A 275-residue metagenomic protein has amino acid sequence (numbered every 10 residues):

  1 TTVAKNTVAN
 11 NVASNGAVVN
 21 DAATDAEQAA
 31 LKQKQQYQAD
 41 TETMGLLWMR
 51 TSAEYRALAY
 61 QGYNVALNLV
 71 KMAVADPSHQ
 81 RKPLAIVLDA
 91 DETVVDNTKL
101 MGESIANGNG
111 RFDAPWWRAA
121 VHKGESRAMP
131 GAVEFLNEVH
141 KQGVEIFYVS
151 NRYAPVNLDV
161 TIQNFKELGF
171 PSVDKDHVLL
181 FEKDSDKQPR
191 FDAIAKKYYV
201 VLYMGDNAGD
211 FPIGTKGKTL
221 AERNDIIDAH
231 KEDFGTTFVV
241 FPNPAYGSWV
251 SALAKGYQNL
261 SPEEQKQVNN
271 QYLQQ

Functional and structural regions predicted by a protein language model:
T1-L88, A254-Q275: Non-catalytic pre-domain segments flanking phosphatase-related domains
W48-A59, R118-S126, F147-Y153, L179-F181: Second-shell loop/turn segments in exported
K71, A75, L100, N137-E145 (+3 more regions): Sec-exported extracytoplasmic/periplasmic mature domains
V74-A85, I146-N151, V173-H177: Surface-exposed patches in mature extracellular/periplasmic domains of secreted proteins
D76-Q80, V94-S126: Active-site neighborhood of HAD-like aspartate-dependent phosphohydrolases
A85-L88, V95, E145-S150, L179 (+2 more regions): Structural recognition of the beta-strand scaffold that forms the well-ordered cores of secreted hydrolase catalytic
E92, A132-F165, D206: Substrate-recognition element of Asp-dependent hydrolases with the DxDx(T/V) motif
L158-Q275: C-terminal cap/substrate-recognition subdomain and adjoining C-terminal extension of metal-dependent phosphatase-like
